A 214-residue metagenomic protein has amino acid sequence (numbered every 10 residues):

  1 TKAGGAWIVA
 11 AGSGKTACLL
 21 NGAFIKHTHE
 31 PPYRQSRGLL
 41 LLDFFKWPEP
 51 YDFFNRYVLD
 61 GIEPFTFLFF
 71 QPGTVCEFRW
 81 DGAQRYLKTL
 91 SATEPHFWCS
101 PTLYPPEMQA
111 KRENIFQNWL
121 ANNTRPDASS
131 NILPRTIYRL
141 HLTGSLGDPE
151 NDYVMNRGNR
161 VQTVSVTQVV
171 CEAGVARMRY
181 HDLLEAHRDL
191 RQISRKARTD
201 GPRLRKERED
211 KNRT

Functional and structural regions predicted by a protein language model:
T1-T214: N-terminal nucleophile
